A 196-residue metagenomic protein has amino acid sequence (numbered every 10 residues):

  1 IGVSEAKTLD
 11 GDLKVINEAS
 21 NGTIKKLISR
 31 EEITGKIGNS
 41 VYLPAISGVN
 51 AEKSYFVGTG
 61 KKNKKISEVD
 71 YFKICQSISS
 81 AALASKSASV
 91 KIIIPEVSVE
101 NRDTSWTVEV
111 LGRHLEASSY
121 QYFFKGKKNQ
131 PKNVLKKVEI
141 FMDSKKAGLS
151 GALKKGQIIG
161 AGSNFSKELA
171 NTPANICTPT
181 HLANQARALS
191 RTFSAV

Functional and structural regions predicted by a protein language model:
I1-V196: Short amphipathic alpha-helical segment within the helicase RecA-like ATPase core that mediates nucleic-acid
